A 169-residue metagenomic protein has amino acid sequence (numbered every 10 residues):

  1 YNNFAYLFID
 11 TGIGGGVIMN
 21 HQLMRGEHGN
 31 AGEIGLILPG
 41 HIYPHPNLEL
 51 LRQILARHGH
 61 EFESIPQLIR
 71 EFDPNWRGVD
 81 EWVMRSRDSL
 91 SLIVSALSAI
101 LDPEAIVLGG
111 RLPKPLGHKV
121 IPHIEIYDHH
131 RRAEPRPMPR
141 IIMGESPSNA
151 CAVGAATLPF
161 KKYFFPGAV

Functional and structural regions predicted by a protein language model:
Y1-P44, G154, L158-V169: Phosphate-binding/catalytic loop of phosphoryl-transfer enzymes
P39-V169: ATP-binding/phosphotransfer module of carbohydrate and carboxylate kinases, centering on a glycine-rich
